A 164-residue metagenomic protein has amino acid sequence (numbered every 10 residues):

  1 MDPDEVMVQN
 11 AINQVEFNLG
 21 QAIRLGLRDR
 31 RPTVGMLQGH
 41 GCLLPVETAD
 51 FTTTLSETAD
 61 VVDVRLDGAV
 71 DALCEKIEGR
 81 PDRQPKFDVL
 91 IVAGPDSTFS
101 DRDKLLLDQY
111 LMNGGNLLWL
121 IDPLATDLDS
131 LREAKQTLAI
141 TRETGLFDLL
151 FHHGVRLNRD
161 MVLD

Functional and structural regions predicted by a protein language model:
M1-D164: Short, surface-exposed patches at the edges or C-terminal ends of soluble domains, predominantly
